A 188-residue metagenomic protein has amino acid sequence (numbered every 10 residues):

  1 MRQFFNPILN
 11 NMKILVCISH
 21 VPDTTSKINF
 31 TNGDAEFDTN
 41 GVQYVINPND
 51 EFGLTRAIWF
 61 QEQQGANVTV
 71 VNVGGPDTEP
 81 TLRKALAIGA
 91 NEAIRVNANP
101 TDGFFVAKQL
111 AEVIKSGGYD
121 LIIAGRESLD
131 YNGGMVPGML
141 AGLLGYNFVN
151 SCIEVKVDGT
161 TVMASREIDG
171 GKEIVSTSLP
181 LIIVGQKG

Functional and structural regions predicted by a protein language model:
F5-G188: N-terminal glycine-rich FAD/FM-binding segment characteristic of electron-transfer flavoproteins
